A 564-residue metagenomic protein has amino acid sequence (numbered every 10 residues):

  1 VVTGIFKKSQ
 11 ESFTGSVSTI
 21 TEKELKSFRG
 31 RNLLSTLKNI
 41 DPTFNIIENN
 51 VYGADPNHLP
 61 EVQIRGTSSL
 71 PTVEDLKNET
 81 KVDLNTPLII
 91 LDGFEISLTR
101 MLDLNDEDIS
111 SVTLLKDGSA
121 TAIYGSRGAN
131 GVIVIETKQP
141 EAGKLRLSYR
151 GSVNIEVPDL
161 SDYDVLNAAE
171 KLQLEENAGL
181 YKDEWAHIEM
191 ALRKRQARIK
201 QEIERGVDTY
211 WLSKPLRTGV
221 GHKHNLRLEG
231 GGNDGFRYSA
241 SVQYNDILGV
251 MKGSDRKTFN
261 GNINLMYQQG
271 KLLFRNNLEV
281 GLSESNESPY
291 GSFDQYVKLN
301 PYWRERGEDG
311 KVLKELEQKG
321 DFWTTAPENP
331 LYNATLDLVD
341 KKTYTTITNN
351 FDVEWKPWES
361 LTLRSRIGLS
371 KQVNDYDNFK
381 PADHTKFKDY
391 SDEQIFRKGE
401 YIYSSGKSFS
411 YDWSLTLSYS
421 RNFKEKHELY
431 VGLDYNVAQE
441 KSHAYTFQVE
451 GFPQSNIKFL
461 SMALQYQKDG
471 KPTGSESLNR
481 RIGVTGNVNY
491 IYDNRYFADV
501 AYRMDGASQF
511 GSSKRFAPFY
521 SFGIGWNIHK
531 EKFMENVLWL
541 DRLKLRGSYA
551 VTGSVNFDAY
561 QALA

Functional and structural regions predicted by a protein language model:
V1, L115-S119, Y124-N130, E136-Q139: Periplasmic N-terminal soluble interaction domains immediately after the signal peptide in Gram-negative
V1-K8: Short amphipathic beta-strand segments in non-cytosolic proteins
Q10, T19, K23-G30, I40-Q63 (+7 more regions): Residues embedded in well-ordered regular secondary structure
E11, L37, V112-T113, I133-I135: Non-catalytic regulatory/gating segments with a bias toward low-complexity or hydrophobic composition
S35, N78-K81, T86-P87, D92-G118: Short acidic/polar hinge/loop motifs at secondary-structure boundaries that mediate gating or recognition
A169-G206, D294-N333, N378-G399, H443-P472 (+1 more regions): Surface-exposed loop/turn segments flanking beta-strands in extracellular/periplasmic regions
L212-S288, Q295-G307, T345-N350: Transmembrane beta-barrel wall of Gram-negative outer-membrane proteins
H222, T258, N264-L272, N277-L282 (+2 more regions): Extracellular/periplasmic, surface-exposed regions of secreted and cell-surface proteins
